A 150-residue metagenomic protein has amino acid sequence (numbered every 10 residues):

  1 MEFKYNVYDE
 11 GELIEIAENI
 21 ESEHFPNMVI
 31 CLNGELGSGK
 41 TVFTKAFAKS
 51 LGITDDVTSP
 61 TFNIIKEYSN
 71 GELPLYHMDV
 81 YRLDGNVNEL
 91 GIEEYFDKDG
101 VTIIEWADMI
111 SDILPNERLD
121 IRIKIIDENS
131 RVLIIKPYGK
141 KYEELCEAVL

Functional and structural regions predicted by a protein language model:
M1-I20: N-terminal pre-Walker A segment at the start of P-loop NTPase domains
F3, F96-L150: Short phosphate-coordinating micro-motif centered on Lys-Gly-acidic
I30-L32: Hydrophobic anchor at the beta1->P-loop junction of P-loop NTPases
L36: The conserved Walker
K40: Conserved lysine of the Walker
I53-Y68: Short beta-strand-centered segment that lines the nucleotide-binding/catalytic pocket of NTP-utilizing
E67-D108: Conserved nucleotide-sensing/catalytic segment adjacent to the nucleotide-binding pocket in NTP-handling enzymes
